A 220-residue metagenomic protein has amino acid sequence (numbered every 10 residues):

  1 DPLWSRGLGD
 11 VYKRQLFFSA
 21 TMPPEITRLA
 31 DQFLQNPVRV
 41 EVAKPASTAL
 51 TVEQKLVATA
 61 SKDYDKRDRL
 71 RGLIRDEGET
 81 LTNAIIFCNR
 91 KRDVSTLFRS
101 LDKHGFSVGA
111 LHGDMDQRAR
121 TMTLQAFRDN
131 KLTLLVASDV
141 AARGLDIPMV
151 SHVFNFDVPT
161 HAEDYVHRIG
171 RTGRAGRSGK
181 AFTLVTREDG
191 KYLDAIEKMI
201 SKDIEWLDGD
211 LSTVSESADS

Functional and structural regions predicted by a protein language model:
P2-D219: Conserved helicase RecA-like core
